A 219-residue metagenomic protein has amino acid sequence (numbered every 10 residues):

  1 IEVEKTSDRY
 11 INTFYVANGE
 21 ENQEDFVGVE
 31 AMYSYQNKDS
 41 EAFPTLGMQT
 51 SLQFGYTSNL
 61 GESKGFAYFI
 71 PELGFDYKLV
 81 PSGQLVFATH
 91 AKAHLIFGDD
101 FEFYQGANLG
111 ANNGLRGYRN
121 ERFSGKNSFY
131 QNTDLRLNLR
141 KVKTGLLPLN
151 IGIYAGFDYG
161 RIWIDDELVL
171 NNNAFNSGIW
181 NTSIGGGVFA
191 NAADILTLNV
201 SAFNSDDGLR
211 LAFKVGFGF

Functional and structural regions predicted by a protein language model:
I1, V188-N191, N199-D206, R210: Subset of outer-membrane beta-barrel
V3-I11, K64, D99-G106, D165-V169 (+1 more regions): Outer-membrane beta-barrel and related beta-rich outer-membrane complex signature in Gram-negative bacteria
V3-K38: Outer-membrane beta-barrel transmembrane domain signature of Gram-negative proteins, especially the mid-to-C-terminal
S7-A17, G47-Y56, A107-G117, I164-E167 (+2 more regions): Flexible, solvent-exposed coil segments and beta strand-coil junctions, predominantly the extracellular/periplasmic
A17-G19, D25, S82-Q84, S128 (+3 more regions): Outer-membrane beta-barrel transmembrane domain signature
G19-D25, A42, L60-A67, E121-G125 (+2 more regions): Replace "Gram-negative outer membrane beta-barrel proteins" with "bacterial and organellar outer membrane beta-barrel
V29-L146, I151: C-terminal outer-membrane beta-barrel translocator/porin domains of Gram-negative envelope proteins and their
E30, A190, G208-F219: Outer-membrane beta-barrel "beta-signal"
